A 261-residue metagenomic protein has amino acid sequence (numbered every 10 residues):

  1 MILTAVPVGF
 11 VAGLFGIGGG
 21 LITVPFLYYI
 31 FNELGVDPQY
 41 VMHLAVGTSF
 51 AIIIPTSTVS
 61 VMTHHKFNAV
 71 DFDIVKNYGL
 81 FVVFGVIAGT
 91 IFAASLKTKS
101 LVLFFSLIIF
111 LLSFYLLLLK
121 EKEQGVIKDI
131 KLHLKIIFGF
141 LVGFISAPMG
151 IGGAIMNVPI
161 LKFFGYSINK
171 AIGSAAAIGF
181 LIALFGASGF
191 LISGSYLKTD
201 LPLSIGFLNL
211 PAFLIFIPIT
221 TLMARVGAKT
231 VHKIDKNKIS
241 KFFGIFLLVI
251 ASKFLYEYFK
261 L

Functional and structural regions predicted by a protein language model:
M1-F15, I22-H43, S57-F144, P148 (+3 more regions): Juxtamembrane transmembrane-helix boundary motif
I151: Conserved, well-structured core segments that form the ligand-binding/active-site neighborhood of functional domains
G173-L191: Hydrophobic alpha-helical transmembrane segments of multi-pass integral membrane proteins, especially transporters
